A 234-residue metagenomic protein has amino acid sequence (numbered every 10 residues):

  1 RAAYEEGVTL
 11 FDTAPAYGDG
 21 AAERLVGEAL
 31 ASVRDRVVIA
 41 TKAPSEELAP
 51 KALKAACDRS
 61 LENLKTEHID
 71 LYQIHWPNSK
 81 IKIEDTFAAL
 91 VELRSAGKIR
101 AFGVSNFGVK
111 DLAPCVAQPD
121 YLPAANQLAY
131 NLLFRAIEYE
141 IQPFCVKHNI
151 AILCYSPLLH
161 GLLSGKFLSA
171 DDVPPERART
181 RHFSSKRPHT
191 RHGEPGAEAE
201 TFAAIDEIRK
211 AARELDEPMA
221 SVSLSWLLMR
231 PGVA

Functional and structural regions predicted by a protein language model:
R1-V37: N-terminal binding-site loop/beta-alpha segment at the start of enzyme catalytic domains that lines or forms
A3, F11, V26, I39 (+9 more regions): Conserved, mostly hydrophobic/aromatic
E5, R94, Q118, P157-L158 (+1 more regions): Conserved short secondary-structure transition element at the edge of the structured enzyme core that lines
E5, S45-E140, I150-A151: Glycine/proline-rich, positively charged, aromatic-decorated active-site loop/lid region on the catalytic face
A29-A31, A56-D58, Q118-L122, Q142-V146 (+1 more regions): Short, hinge-like loop/turn segments at secondary-structure boundaries
G108, Y130-F134, S156-F167, W226: Glycine-rich beta-alpha junction loops
V146-A211: Glycine-rich, positively charged active-site loop/lid region within alpha/beta enzyme cores that binds and organizes
